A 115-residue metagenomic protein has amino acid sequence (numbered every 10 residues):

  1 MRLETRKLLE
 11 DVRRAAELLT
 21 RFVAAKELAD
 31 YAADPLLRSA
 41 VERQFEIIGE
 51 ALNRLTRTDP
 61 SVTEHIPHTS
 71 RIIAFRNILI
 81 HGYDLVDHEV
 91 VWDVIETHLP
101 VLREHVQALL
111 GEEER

Functional and structural regions predicted by a protein language model:
M1-R115: Solvent-exposed interaction patches of small proteins and small membrane subunits
